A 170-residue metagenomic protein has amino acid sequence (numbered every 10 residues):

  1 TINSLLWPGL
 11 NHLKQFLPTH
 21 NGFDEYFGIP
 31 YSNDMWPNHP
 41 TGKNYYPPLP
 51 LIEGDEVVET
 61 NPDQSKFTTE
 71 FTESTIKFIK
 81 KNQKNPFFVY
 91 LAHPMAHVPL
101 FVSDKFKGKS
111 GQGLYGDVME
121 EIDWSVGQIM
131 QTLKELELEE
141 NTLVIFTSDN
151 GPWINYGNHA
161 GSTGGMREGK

Functional and structural regions predicted by a protein language model:
T1-L6, E25-G28, F87-A92, E120 (+2 more regions): Structural recognition of the beta-strand scaffold that forms the well-ordered cores of secreted hydrolase catalytic
W7-F87, H93-V102: Formylglycine-dependent
L13-N21, V98-F101, G108-V118, Q131 (+1 more regions): Histidine-centered active-site microenvironments of extracellular/periplasmic hydrolases and transferases
I52, A92, K107, R167: Residue-level detector of conserved, well-ordered beta-strand and adjacent loop positions that form binding/recognition
S74-T75, I122-Q131: Short, well-ordered amphipathic alpha-helical segments that serve as non-catalytic structural scaffolds within diverse
K77-F87, M130-N141: Surface-exposed helix-capping loop/turn segments at secondary-structure junctions
